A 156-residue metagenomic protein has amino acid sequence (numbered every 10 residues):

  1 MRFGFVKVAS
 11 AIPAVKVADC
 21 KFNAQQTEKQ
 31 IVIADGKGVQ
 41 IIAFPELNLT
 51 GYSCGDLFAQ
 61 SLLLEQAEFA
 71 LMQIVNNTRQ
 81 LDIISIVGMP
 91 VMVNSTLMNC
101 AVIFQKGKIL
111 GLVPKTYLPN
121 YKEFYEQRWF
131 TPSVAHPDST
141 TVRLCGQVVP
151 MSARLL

Functional and structural regions predicted by a protein language model:
M1-L156: Enzyme catalytic cores with a strong preference for nitrogen-chemistry domains
